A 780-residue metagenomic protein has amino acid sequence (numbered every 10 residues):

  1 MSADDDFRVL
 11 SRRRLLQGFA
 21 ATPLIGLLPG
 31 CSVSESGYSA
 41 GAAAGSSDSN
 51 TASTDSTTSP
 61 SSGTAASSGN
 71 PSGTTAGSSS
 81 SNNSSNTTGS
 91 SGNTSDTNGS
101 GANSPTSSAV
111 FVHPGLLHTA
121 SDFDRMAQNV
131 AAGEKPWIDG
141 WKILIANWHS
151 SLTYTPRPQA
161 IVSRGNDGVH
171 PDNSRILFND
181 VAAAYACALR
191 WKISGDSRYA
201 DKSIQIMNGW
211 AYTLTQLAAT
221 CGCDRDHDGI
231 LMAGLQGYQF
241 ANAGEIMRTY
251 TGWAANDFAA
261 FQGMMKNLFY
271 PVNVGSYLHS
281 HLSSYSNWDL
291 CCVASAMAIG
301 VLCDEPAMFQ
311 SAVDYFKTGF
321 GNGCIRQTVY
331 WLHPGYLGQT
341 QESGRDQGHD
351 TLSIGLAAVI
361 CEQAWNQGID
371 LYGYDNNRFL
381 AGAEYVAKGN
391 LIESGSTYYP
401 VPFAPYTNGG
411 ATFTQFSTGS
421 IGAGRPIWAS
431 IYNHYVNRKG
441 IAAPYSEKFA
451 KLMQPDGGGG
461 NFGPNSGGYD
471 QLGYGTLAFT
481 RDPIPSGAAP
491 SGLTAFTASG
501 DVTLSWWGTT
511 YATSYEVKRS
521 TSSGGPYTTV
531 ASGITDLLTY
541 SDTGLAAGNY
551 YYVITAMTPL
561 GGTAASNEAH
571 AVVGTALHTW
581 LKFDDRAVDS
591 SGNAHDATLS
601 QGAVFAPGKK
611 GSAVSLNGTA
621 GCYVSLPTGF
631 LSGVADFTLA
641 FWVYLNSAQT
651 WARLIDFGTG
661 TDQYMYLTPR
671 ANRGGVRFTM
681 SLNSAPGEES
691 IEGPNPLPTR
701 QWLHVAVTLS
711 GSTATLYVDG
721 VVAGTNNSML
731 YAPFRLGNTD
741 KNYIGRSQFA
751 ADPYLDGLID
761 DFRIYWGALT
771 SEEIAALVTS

Functional and structural regions predicted by a protein language model:
M1-S11, Q17-P29: N-terminal secretory signal peptides
S34-S108, L144, W148: Ser/Thr-rich, Pro/Gly/Ala-heavy low-complexity intrinsically disordered linkers and tails of secreted extracellular
S107-H279, K317, Q341, L371-I484: Extracellular glycan-targeting catalytic surfaces
P485-T510, G562-G574: Pro/Thr/Ser/Gly-rich low-complexity, intrinsically disordered linker/stalk tracts
S514-K518, T715-Y717: Beta-strand signatures of extracellular beta-sandwich domains
E516-L545: Recognizes extended acidic, P/S/T-rich segments that occur within or adjacent to Ig-like beta-sandwich modules
D542-L560: Beta-strand-rich modules
G574-S780: Extracellular glycan-associated modules
